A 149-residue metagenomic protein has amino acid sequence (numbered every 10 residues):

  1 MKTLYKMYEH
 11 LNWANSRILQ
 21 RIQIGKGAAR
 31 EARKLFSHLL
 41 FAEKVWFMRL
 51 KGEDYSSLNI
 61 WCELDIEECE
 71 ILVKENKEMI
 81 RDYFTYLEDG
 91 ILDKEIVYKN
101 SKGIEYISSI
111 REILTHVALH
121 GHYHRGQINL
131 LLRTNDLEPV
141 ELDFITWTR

Functional and structural regions predicted by a protein language model:
M1-T3: Absolute protein N-terminus
Y5-W61, K102-R149: Short, contiguous alpha-helical
Y55-K94: Helix-adjacent hinge/juxtasegments
V97-K99: Cysteine-centric segments in proteins
